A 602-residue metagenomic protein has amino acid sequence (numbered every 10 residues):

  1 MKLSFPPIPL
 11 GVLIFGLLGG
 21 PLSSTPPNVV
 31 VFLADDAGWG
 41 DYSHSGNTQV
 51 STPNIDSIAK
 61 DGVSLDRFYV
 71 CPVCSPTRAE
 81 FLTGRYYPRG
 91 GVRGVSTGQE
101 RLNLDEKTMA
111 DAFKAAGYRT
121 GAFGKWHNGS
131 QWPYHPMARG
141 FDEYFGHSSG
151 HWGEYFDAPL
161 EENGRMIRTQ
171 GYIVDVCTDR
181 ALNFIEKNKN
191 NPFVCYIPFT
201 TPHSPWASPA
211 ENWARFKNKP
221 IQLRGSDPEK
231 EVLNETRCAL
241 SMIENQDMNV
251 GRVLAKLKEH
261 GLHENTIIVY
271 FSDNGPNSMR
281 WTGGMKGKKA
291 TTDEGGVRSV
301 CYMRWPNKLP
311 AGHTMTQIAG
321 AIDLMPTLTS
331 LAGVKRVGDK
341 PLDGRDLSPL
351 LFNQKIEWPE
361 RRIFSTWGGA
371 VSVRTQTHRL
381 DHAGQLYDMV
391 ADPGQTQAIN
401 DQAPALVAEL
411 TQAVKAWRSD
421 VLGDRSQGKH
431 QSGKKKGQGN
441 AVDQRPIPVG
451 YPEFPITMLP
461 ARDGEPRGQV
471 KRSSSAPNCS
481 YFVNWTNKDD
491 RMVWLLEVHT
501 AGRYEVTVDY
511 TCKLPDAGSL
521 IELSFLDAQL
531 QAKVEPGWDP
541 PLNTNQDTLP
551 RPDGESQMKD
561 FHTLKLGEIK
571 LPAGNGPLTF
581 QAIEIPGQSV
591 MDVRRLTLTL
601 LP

Functional and structural regions predicted by a protein language model:
K2-S4, G16-H382, M389-A416, D424-S426 (+3 more regions): Formylglycine-dependent sulfatase
I8-I14: Sec-dependent signal peptide hydrophobic core
I173, A370, G384-Y387, E465-P466 (+1 more regions): A short, sequence-level motif marking secondary-structure junctions
Y302-M303, V373, L386, T563-L564 (+1 more regions): Short beta-strand element of the conserved SAM-dependent methyltransferase core
L347, V407, Q412-A413, W417-P602: Extracytoplasmic
H382-G384, A517-G518: Short, surface-exposed coil-to-beta transition loops
